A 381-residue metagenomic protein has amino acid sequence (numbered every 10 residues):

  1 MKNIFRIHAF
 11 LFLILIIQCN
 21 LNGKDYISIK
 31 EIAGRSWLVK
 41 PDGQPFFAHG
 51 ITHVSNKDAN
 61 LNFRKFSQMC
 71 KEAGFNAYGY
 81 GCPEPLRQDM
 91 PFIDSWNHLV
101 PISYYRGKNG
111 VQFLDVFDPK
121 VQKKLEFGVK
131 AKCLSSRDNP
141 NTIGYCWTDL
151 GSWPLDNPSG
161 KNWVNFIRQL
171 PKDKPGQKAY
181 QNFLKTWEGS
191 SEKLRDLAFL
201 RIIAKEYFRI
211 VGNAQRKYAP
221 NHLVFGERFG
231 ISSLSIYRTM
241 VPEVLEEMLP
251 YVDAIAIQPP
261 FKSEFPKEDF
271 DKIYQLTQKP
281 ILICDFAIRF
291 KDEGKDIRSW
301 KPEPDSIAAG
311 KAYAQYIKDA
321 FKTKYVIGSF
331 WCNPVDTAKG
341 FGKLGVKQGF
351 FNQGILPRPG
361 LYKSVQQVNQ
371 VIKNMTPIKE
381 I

Functional and structural regions predicted by a protein language model:
L13-K24: Bacterial Sec-dependent signal peptides at the C-terminal "C-region" and cleavage site
K24-N141, G189-I203, C332: Active-site-adjacent substrate/metal-binding segments within catalytic domains of carbohydrate-active enzymes
A33, N139-E243: Polysaccharide-binding and catalytic clefts of secreted carbohydrate-active enzymes
H53-V54, Y104-L114, K193, F229-I231 (+3 more regions): Active-site clefts of carbohydrate-active enzymes
M69-A73, L114-W153, A204-Y218, V241-L245 (+2 more regions): An active-site-proximal structural segment forming one wall of the substrate-binding cleft that immediately precedes
G79-P83, T142-G144, D149, C284-F286 (+1 more regions): Substrate-binding cleft of secreted/luminal carbohydrate-active enzymes
K161-K172, C332-I381: Aromatic-rich peripheral "rim/lid" segments of glycoside hydrolase catalytic domains that contact and position glycan
A198-N213, K217-S299: Glycoside hydrolase catalytic-domain groove-lining segments
